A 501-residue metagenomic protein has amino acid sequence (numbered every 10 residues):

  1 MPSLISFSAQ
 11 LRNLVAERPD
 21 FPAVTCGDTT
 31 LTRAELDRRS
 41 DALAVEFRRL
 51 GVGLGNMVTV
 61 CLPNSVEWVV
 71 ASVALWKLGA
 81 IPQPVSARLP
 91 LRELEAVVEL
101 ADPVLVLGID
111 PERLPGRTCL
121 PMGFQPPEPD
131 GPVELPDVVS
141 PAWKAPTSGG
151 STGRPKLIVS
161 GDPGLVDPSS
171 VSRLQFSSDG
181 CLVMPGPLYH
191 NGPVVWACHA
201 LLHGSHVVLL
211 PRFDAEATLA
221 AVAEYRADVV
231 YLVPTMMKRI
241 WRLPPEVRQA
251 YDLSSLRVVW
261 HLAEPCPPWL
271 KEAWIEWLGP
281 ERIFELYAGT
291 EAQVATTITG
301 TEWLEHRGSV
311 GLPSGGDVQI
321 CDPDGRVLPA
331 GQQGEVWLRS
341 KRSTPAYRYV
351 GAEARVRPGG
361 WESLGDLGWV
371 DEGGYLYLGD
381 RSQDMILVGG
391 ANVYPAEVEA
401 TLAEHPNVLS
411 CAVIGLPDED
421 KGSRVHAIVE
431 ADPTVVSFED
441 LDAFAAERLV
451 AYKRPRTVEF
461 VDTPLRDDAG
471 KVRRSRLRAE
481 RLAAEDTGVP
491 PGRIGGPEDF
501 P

Functional and structural regions predicted by a protein language model:
S3, D20-V52, N56-S65, P90-E95: Conserved AMP-binding/adenylate-forming core of the ANL superfamily
L4, P19-D20, Q125-T147, R154 (+1 more regions): Conserved pre-ATP/AMP-binding loop-to-beta segment of ANL
D37-A42, W143, K156-D179, R242: Conserved structural elements of the adenylate-forming
P146, L202, V229-Y231, P245-H306 (+2 more regions): Gly/Ser/Thr-rich phosphate-binding loop
V166-C181, Y189-V229, L243: Conserved AMP-binding/adenylation subdomain of ANL enzymes
V222, V230, S340, G360 (+3 more regions): AMP-binding/adenylate-forming catalytic core of the ANL superfamily
L312-P313, R326-R357, A391-V393: Conserved ATP/PPi-binding loop(s) of AMP-dependent carboxylate-activating enzymes
V450-K471, G495-E498: AMP-binding/adenylate-forming catalytic domain of the ANL superfamily
